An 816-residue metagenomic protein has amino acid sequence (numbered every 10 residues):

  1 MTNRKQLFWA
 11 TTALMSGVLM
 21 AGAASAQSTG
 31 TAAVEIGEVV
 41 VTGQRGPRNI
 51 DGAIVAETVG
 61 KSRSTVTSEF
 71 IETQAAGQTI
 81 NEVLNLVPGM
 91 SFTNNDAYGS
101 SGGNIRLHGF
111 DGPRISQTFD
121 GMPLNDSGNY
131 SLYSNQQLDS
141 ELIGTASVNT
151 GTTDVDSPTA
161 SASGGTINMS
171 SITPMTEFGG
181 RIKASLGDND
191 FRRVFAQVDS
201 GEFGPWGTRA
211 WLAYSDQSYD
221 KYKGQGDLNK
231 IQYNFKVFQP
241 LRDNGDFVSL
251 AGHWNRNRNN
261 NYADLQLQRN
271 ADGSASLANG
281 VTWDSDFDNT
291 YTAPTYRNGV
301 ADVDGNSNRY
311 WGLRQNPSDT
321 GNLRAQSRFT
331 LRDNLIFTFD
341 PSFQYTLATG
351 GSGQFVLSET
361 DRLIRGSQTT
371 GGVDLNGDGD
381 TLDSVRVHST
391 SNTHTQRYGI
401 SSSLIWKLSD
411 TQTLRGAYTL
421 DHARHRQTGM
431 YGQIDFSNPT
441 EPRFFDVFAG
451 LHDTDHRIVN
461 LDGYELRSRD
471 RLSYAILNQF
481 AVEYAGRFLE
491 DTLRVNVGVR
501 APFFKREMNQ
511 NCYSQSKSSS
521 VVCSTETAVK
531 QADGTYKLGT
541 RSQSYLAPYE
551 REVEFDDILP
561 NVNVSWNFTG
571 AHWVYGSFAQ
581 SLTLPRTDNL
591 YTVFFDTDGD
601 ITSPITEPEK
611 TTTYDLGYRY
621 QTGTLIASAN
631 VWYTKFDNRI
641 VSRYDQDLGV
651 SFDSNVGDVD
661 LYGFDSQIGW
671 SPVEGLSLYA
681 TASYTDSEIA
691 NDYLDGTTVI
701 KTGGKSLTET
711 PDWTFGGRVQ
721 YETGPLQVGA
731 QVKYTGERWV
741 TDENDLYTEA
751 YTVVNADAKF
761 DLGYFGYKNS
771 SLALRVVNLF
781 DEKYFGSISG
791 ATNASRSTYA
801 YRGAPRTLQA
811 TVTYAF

Functional and structural regions predicted by a protein language model:
G37-T73, N104, S147-V148: N-terminal periplasmic "start-of-domain" segments of outer-membrane beta-barrel proteins
R48, V55, N81-P123, G151: Extracytoplasmic beta-strand/coil segments of soluble accessory domains associated with Gram-negative outer-membrane
Q137-K183: A beta-strand signature from Gram-negative outer-membrane beta-barrel systems, especially the internal plug domain
G179-R181, L186-Y296, Q315-I336, R500 (+1 more regions): Transmembrane beta-barrel wall of Gram-negative outer-membrane proteins
F238-P240, G245-R324, T349-T393, P439-S473: Acidic/polar loop-and-plug regions of large Gram-negative outer-membrane beta-barrel proteins
I336-D340, F488, W573-Y575, A579 (+6 more regions): Membrane-embedded beta-barrel scaffold of Gram-negative outer-membrane proteins
E490, I626, V631-D637, F652-D742 (+2 more regions): Gram-negative outer-membrane beta-barrel transporters
G675, K733, E737-W739, F760-F816: C-terminal beta-signal and adjacent terminal beta-strands/loops of Gram-negative outer-membrane beta-barrel proteins
